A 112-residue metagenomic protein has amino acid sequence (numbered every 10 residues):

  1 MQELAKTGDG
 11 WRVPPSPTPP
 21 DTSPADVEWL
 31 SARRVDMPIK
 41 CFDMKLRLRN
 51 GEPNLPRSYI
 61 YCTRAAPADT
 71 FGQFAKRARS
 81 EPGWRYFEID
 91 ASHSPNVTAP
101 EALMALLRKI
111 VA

Functional and structural regions predicted by a protein language model:
M1-N54: Helix-rich cap/lid subdomain of alpha/beta-hydrolase
V35-I39, G83, A112: Generic structural signal for secondary-structure transition and capping sites
K45-L46, C62-R64: Short, glycine/charged-rich beta-strand-loop motifs at protein surfaces that mediate ligand recognition and catalysis
E52-P53, Y59-Y61: Short beta-strand/loop motif that positions the catalytic acidic residue of the alpha/beta-hydrolase fold
T63-D90, S94-V97, K109-I110: Conserved loop-alpha-helix segment in the C-terminal half of the alpha/beta-hydrolase fold that carries the catalytic
P100-R108: Short, amphipathic alpha-helical "lid/cap" segments that border enzyme active or binding sites
